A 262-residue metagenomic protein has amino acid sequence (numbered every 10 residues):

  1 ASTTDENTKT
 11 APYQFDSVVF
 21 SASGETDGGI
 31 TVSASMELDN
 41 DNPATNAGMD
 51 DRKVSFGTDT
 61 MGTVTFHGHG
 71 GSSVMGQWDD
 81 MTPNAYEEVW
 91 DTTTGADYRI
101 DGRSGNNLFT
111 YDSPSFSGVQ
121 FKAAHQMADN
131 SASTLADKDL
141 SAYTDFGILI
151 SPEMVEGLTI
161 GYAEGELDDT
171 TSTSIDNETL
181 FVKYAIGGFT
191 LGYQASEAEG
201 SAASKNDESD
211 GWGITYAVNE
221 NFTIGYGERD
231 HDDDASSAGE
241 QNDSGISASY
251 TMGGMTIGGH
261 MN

Functional and structural regions predicted by a protein language model:
A1-N262: Outer-membrane beta-barrel proteins
